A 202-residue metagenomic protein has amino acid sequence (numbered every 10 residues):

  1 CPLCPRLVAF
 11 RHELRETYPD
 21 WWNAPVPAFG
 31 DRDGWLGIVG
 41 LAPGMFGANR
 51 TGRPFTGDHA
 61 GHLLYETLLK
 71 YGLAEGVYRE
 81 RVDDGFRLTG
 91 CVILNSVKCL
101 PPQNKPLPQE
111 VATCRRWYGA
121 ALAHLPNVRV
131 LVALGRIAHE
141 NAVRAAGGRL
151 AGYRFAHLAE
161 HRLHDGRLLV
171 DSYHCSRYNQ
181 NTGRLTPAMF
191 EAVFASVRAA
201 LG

Functional and structural regions predicted by a protein language model:
C1-G202: A polyanion-binding, active-site-adjacent surface
